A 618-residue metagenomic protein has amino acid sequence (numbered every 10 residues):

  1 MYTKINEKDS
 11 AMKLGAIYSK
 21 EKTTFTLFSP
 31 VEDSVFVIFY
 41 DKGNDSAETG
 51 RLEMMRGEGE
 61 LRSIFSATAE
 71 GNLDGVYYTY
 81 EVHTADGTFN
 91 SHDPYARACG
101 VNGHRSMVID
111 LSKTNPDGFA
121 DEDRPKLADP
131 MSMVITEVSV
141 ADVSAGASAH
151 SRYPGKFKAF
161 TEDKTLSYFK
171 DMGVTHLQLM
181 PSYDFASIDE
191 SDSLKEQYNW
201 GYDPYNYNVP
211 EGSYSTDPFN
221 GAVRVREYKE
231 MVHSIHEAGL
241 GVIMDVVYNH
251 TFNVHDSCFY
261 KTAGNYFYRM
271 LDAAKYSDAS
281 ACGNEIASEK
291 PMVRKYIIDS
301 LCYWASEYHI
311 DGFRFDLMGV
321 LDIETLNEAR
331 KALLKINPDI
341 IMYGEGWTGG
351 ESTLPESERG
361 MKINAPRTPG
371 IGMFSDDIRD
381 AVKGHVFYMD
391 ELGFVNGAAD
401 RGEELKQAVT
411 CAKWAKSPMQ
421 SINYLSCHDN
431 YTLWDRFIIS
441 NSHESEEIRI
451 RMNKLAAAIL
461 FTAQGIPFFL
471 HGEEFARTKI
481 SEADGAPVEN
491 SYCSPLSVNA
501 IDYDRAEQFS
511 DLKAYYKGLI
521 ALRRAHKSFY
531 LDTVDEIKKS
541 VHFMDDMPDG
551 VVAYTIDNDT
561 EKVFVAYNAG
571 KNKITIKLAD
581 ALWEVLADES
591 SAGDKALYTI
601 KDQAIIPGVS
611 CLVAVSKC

Functional and structural regions predicted by a protein language model:
M1-K20, G50-R51, G57-G155: The feature marks proteins involved in alpha-glucan
E21-D33, V541-A579: Carbohydrate-binding surface patches
L27, Y80, V138, L179 (+9 more regions): Conserved, mostly hydrophobic/aromatic
S29, D74-V76, L597-C618: C-terminal beta-strand-rich structural cap/linker in extracellular carbohydrate-active enzymes
N102, I109-L111, R330-A476, I480-E482 (+5 more regions): Conserved alpha/beta catalytic core and glycan-binding cleft of carbohydrate-active enzymes
S139-Y308, M318-L321, T325-N337, I341: Substrate-binding/active-site clefts of carbohydrate-active enzymes
R449, I501, D511, L519-A521 (+3 more regions): C-terminal accessory region downstream of the catalytic core in glycan-modifying enzymes
G465, F469-E482, N499-V563: Glycan-recognition and catalytic regions of carbohydrate-active enzymes
